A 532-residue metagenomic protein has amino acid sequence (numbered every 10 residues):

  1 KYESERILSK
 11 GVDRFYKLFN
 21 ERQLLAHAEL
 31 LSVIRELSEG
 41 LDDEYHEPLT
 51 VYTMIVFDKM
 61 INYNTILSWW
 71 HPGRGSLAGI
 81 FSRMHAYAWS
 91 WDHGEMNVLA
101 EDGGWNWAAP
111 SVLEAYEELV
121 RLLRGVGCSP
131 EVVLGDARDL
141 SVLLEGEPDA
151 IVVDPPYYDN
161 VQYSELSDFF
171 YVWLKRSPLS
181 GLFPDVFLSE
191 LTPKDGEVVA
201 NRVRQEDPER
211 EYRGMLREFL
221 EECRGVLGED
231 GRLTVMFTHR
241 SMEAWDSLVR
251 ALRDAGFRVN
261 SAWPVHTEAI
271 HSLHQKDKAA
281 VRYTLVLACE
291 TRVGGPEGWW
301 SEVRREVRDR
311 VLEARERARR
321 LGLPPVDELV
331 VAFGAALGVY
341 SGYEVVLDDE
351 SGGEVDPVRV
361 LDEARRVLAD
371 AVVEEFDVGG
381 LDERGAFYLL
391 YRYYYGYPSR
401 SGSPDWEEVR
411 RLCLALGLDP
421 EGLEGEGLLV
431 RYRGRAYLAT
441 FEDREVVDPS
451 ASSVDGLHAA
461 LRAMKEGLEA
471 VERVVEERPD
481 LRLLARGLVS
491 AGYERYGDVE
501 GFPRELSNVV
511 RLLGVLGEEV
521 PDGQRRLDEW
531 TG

Functional and structural regions predicted by a protein language model:
K1-E147, Y163-R204, F219, E243-A244 (+5 more regions): Nucleic-acid modification enzymes, centered on SAM-dependent nucleic-acid methyltransferases
H27, G146-L166, C223-V226, T238 (+2 more regions): Conserved proline-anchored active-site loop of SAM-dependent methyltransferases that bridges a beta-strand
Y45, L49, E222-E229, L233 (+1 more regions): Conserved, well-ordered alpha-helix/loop/beta-strand core segments that scaffold catalytic motifs
K59, T234-S241: Conserved short loop/turn motifs at secondary-structure junctions
R202-Y212: The substrate-binding groove and active-site-proximal loops of carbohydrate-active enzymes, especially glycoside
R213-E229, D254: A short glycine-rich, Lys/Arg-flanked "PGG" loop and its adjoining helix->strand segment in the class I
A244-D254: Conserved helicase motor "Helicase C" RecA-like lobe of SF1/SF2 P-loop NTPases
